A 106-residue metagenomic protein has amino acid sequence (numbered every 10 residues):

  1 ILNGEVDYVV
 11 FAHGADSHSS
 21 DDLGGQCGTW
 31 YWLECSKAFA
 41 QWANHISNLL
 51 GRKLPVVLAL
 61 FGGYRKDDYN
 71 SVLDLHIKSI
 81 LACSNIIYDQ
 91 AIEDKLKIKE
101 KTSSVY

Functional and structural regions predicted by a protein language model:
I1-Y106: A general "terminal functional-core" signal
